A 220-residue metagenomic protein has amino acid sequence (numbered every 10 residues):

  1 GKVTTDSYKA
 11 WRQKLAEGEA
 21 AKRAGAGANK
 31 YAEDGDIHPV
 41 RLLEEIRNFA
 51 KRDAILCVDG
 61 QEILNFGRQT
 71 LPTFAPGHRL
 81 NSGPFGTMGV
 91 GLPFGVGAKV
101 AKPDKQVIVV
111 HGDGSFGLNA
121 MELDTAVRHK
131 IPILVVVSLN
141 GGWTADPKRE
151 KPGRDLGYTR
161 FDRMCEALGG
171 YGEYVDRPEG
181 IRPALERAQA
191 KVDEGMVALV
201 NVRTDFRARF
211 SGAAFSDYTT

Functional and structural regions predicted by a protein language model:
G1-Q13: Terminal amphipathic helices with adjacent charged low-complexity linkers/tails
K14-K99: Active-site diphosphate/adenylate-binding microenvironment
I46, V58, G97, D113 (+5 more regions): Hydrophobic, well-ordered secondary-structure elements that form the walls of internal hydrophobic environments
A54-L56, K102-V107, I133, G195-V202: Generic beta-sheet signal
G60-E62, L139-G142, R203-A208: Glycine-rich beta-alpha junction loops
N65-W143, P183: Thiamine diphosphate
K148-R187: Conserved thiamine diphosphate
R163, P178-I181, E186-T220: Glycine/aspartate-rich loop-and-adjacent alpha/beta segment that forms the canonical ThDP
